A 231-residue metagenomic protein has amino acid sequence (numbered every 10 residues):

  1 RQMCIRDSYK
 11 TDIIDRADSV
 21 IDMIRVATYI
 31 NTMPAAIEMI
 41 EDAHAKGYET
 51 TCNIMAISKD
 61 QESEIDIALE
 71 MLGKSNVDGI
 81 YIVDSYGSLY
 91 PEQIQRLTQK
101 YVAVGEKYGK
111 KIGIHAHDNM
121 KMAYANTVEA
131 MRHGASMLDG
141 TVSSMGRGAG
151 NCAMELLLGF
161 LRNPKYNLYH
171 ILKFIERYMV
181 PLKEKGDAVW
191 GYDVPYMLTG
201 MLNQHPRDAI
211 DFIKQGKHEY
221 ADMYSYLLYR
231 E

Functional and structural regions predicted by a protein language model:
R1-I5: Short, small-residue-biased leader/transition segments that mark boundaries at the very start of proteins
S8-K10, Y29-Y48, S58-D66, G87-V102 (+1 more regions): Active-site-adjacent beta->alpha loops and helix N-cap segments on the catalytic face of soluble alpha/beta enzymes
T11, H170-E231: A mid-to-C-terminal "edge-of-domain" accessory segment
T11-I21, I37-G47, L69-N76, G105: Acidic (Asp/Glu)-rich catalytic clusters
D12-I13, D60-M71, M120-H133: Catalytic cores of alpha/beta
V20-I30: A generic, well-ordered mixed alpha/beta core segment in the N-terminal half of proteins
M23-R25, T51, Y81, D139: Conserved beta-strand positions in the central sheet of alpha/beta enzyme cores
G79, V83-A188: Catalytic alpha/beta core domains of metabolic enzymes, predominantly
